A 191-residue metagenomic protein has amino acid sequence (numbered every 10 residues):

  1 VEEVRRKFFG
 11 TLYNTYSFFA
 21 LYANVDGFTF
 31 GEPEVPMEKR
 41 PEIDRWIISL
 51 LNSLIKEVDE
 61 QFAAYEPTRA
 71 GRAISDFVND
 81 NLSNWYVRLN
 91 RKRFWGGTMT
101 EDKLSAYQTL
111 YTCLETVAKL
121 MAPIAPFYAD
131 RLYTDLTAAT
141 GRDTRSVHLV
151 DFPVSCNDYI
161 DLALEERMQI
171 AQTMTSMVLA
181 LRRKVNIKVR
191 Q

Functional and structural regions predicted by a protein language model:
V1, S17-F18, N24: Feature marking long nucleic-acid-engaging regions of large polymerase/nuclease enzymes
V1-E3, L54-I74, V117, L162: Extended, non-catalytic structural segments that build the interaction scaffolds of large macromolecular assemblies
F9, D26-K56, R88-M177, K184-V185: Acidic, turn-prone loop/beta-hairpin segments
L12: C-terminal binding/interaction regions
V78-N79: Hydrophobic residues within the alpha-helices of tandem HEAT/HEAT-like
N186-Q191: Short glycine-rich, basic-tinged beta-strand/loop micro-motifs
